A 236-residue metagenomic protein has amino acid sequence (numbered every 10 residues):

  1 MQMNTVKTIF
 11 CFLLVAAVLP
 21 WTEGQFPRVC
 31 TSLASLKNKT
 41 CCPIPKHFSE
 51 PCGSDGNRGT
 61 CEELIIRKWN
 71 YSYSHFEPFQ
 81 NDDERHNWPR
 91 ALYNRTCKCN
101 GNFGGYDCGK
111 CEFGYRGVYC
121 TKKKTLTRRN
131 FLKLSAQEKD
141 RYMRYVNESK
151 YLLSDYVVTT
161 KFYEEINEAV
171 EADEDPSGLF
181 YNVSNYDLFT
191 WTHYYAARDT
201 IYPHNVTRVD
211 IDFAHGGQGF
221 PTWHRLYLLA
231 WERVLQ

Functional and structural regions predicted by a protein language model:
N4-G24: Cleavable N-terminal signal peptides of Sec/SRP-targeted secreted and luminal proteins
T8, R141-R144, L226, A230: Acidic, Ser/Thr-rich intrinsically disordered and amphipathic helical segments
V18-G217: N-terminal regions that are enriched for targeting/export leaders and immediately downstream pro/stem segments
I211, H215-Q236: Long, hydrophobic, well-ordered secondary-structure blocks that form the structural core and pocket-lining surfaces
